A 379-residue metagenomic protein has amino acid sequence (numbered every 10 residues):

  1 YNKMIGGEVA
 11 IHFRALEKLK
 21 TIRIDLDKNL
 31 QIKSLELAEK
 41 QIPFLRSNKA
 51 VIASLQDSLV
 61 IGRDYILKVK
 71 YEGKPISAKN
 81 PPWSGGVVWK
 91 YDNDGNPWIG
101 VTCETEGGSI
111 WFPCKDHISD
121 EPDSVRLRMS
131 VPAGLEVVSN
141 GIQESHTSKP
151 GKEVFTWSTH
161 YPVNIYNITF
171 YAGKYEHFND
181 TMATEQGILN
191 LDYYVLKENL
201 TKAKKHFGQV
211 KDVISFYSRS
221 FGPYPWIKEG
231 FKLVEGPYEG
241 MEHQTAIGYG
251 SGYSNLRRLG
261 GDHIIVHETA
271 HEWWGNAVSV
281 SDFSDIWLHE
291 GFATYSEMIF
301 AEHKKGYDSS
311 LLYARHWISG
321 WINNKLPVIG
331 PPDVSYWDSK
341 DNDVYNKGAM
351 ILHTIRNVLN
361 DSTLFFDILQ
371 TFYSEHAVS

Functional and structural regions predicted by a protein language model:
N2-K28: Ligand-binding face of N-terminal immunoglobulin V-set domains in extracellular IgSF glycoproteins
G7, C103-E104, K115-V266, Y295 (+1 more regions): Hydrophobic helix-coil surface modules that form long, contiguous segments used for peptide/substrate interaction
I11, K40-P43, S54-L59, F112-D116 (+1 more regions): Beta-strand-rich interaction surfaces with strong enrichment in secreted/lumenal proteins
E17, D341-S379: Amphipathic alpha-helical substructures
D27-K90, T156: A surface-exposed beta-strand-loop module
I61, K70-R126, Y175-T181: Glycine/proline-rich low-complexity spacer/linker segments in large multi-domain proteins
K211, G248-L312, L369: Zinc-dependent metallopeptidase catalytic helix centered on the HExxH motif and its immediate flanking segment
